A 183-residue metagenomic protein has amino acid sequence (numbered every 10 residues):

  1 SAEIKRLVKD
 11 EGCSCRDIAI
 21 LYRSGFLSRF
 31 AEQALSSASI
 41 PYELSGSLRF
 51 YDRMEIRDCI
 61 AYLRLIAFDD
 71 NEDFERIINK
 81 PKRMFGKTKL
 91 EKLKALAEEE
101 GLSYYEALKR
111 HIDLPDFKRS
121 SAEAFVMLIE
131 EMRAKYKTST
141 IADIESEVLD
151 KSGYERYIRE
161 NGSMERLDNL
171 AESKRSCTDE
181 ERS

Functional and structural regions predicted by a protein language model:
S1-D73: Conserved motor-region signature of P-loop NTPase helicases/translocases
L7, S14, S24-L27, A31 (+8 more regions): Helical mechanochemical/support elements of P-loop NTPase systems and associated helical scaffolds
I20, C59, G86, V148 (+1 more regions): A residue-level signal for conserved active-site and pocket-lining positions in enzyme catalytic cores
D73, A107-S183: Accessory C-terminal helicase-associated subdomains
F74-E99, P115-K118: Helix-hairpin-helix
A97-H111: A short beta-strand-loop micro-motif that forms or neighbors metal/cofactor- and ligand-binding patches at active-site
